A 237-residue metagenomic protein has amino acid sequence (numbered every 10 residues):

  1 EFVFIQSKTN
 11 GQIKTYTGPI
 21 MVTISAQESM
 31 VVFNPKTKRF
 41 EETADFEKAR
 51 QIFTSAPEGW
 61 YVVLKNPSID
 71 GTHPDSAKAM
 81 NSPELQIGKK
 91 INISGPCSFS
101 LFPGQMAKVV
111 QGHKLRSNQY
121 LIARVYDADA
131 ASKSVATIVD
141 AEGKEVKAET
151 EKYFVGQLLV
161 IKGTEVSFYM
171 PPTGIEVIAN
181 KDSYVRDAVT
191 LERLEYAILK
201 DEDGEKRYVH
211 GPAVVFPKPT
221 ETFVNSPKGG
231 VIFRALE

Functional and structural regions predicted by a protein language model:
E1-E237: N-terminal hydrophobic membrane-entry segments
